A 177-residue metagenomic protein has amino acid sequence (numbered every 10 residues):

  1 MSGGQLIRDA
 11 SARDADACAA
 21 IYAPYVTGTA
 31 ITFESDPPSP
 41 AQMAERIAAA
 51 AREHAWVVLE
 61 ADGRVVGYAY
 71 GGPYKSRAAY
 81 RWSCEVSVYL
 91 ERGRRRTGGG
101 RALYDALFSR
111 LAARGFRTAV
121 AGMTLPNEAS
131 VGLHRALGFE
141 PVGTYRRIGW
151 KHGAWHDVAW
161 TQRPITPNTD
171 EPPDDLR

Functional and structural regions predicted by a protein language model:
Q5, R64-Y68, H156: Glycine-rich phosphate/pyrophosphate-binding loop shared by adenosine-nucleotide-utilizing enzymes
L6-C18: A short beta-loop-alpha structural element at the N-terminal edge of CoA-dependent acyl/N-acetyltransferase catalytic
A20-P37: Helix-loop element at the rim of GNAT/NAT acetyltransferase active sites that forms part of the acceptor-substrate
S35-G93, Y104-D105, P164-I165: Acetyl-CoA-dependent GNAT
Y70-P73, V120-M123, R135, E140-D157 (+1 more regions): Conserved catalytic-core motifs of GNAT/GCN5-like acyltransferases
R95, A121-V131: Conserved beta-strand-loop-alpha-helix junction that forms the acyl-donor binding cleft
R96-R110, G132-A136: Conserved acetyl-CoA-binding loop-helix of GNAT-fold acetyltransferases
L111-M123: Conserved GNAT acetyl-CoA-binding A-motif
